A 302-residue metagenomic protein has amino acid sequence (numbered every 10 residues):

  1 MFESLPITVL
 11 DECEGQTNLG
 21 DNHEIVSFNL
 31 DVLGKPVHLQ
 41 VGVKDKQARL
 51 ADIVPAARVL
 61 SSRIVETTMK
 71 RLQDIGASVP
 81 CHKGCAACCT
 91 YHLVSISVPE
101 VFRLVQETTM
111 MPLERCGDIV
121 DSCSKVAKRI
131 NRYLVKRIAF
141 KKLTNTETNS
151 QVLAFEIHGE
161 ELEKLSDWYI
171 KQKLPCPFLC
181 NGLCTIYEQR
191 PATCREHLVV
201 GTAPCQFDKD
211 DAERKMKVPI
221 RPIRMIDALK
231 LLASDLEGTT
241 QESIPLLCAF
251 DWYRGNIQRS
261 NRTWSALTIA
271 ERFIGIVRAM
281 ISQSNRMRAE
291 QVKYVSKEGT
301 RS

Functional and structural regions predicted by a protein language model:
M1-S302: Short loop/turn segments that flank or connect secondary-structure elements
